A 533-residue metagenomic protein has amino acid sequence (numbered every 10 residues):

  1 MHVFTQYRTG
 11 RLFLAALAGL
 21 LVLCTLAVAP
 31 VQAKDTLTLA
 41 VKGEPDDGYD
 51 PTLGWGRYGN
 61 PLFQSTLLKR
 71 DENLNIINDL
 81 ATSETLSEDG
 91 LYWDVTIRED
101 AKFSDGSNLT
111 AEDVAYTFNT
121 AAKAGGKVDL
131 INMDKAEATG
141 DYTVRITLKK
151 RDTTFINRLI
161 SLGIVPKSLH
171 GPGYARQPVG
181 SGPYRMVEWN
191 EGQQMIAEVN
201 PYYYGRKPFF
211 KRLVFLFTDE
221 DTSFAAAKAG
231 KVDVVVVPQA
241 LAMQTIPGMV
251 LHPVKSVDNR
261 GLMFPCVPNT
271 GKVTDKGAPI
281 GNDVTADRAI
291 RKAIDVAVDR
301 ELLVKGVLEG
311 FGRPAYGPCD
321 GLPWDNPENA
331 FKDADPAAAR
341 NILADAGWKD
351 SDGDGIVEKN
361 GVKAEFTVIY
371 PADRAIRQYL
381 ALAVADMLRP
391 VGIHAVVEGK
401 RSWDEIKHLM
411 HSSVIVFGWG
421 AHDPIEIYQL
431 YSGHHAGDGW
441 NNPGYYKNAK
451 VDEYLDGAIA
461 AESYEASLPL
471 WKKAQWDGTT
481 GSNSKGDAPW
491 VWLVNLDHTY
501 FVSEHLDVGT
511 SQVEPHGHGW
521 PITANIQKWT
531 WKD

Functional and structural regions predicted by a protein language model:
D35, N190-Q194, V199, N259 (+4 more regions): Detector for C-terminal structural segments
T38, T110-T117, D141-T143, G182-P183 (+5 more regions): Alpha-helical secondary-structure segments
A40-E88, N119, V179: N-terminal lobe/hinge region of extracytoplasmic solute-binding protein
T82-G125, T139, R145, A226 (+1 more regions): Aromatic- and charge-enriched surface segment that lines or borders ligand/interaction sites
T85, V128-L169, E188: Surface-exposed binding/hinge segments that line and control ligand-binding clefts or catalytic entry sites
G106-N108, D221-V232, T245-P247, A289 (+2 more regions): Short helices/loops that flank or line small-molecule/ion binding pockets
R158-R212, D221-T222, A229, N329 (+2 more regions): Gly/Pro-rich hinge or "lid" segments in bacterial periplasmic/extracellular proteins
P201-T245, H394-V396, R401: Ligand-site clamp/hinge motif
